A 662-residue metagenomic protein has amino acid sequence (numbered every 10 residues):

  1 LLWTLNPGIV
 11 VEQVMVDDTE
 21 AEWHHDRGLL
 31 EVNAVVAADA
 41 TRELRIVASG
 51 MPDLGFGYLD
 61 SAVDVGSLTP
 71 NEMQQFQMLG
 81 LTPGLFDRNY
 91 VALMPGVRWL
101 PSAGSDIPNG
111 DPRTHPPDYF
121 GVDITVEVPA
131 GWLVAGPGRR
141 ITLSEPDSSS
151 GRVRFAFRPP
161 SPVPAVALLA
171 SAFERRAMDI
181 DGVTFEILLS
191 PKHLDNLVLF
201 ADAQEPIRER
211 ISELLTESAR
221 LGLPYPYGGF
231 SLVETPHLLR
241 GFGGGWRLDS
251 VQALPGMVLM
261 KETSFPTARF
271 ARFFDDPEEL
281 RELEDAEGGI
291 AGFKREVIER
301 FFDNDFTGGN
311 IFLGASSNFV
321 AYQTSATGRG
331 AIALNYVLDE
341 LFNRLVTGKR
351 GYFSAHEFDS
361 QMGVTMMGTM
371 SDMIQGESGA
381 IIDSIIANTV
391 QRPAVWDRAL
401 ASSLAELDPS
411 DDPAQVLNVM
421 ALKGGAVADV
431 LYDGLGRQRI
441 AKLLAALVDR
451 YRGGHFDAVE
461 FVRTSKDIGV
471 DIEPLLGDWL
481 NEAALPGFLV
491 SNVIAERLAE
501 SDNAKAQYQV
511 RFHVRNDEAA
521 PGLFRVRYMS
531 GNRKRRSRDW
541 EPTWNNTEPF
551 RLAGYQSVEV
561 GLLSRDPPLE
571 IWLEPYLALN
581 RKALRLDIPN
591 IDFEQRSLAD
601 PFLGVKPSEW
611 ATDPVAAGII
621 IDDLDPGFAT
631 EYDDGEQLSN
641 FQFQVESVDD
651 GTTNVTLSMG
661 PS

Functional and structural regions predicted by a protein language model:
L1-G8, N109-T114, D118-P129, A520-M529: Surface-exposed beta-strand/loop patches in extracellular or lumenal glycoproteins
G8-F76, G110-D111, P146-G151, R210 (+1 more regions): A surface-exposed beta-strand-loop module
V10-M15, A135-G136, A499-P575: Beta-strand-rich binding/interaction modules
E43-I46, S564-P589: Short, aromatic- and glycine-rich surface loops/edge beta-strands on solvent-exposed regions
V47-F173, P607: Extended, low-hydrophobicity, Ser/Thr/Pro/Gly-biased non-transmembrane segments
P112-L334: Hydrophobic helix-coil surface modules that form long, contiguous segments used for peptide/substrate interaction
E217, P409, A414-V493: Amphipathic alpha-helical substructures
D285-G288, G292-A321, S325-A426, V430 (+2 more regions): Acidic/His/Gly-enriched intrinsically disordered linker/tail segments that often contain short helix/coil "MoRF-like"
